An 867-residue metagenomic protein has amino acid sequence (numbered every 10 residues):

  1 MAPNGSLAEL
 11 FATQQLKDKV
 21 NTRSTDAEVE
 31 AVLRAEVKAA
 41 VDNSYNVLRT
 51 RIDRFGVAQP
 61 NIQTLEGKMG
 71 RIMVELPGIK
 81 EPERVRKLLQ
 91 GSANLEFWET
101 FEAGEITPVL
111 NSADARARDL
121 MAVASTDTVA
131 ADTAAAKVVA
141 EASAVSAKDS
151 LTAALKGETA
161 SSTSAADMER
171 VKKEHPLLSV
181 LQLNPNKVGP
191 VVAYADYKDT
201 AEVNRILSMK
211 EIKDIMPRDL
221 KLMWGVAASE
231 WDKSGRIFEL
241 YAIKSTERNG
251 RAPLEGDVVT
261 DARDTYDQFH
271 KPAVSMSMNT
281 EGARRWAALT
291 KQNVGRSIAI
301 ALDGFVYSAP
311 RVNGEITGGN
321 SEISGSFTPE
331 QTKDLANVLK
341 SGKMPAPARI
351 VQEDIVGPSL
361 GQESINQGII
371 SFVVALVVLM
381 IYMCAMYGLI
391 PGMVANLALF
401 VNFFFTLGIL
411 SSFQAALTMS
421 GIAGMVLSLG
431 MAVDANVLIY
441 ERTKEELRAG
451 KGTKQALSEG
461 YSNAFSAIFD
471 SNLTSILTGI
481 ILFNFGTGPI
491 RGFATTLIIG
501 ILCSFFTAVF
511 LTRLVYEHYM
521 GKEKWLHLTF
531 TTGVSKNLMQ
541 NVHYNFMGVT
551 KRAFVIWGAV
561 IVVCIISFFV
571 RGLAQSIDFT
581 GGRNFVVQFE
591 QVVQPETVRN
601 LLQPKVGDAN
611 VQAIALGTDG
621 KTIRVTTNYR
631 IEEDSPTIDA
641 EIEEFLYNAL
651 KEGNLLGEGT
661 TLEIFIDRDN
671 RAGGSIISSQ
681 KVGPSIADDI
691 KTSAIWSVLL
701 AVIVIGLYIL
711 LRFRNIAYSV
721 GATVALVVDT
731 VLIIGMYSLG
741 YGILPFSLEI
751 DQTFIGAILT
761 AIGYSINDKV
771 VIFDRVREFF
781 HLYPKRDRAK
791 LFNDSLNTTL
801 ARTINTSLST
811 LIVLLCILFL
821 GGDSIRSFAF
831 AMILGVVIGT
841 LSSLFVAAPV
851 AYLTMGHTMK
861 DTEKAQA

Functional and structural regions predicted by a protein language model:
M1-D303, Y307-R311, S678-Q680, S685-D688 (+1 more regions): Non-transmembrane, solvent-exposed regions of membrane trafficking/translocation machinery
K38, D42-R49, M69, L573-R624: Extracytoplasmic/periplasmic
L48, S359-L379, M431, K451-T487 (+11 more regions): Pore- and gate-forming transmembrane helices of large, multi-pass membrane proteins
E75, G319-E322, E330-V378, N654-I703: Juxtamembrane "pre-transmembrane" interface segments
A385, L389-I439, S719-E778, S842-F845: Hydrophobic transmembrane alpha-helices and their membrane-interface caps in long multi-pass transport proteins
V401, T406-I409, E445-S466, D470-W557 (+2 more regions): Hydrophobic alpha-helical transmembrane segments of membrane transport and translocation systems, primarily multi-pass
G430-T474, E517-W525, S738, I743-T806 (+2 more regions): Cytosolic juxtamembrane regions of multi-pass inner-membrane proteins
M539-Q591: Transmembrane helices with small-residue packing motifs
